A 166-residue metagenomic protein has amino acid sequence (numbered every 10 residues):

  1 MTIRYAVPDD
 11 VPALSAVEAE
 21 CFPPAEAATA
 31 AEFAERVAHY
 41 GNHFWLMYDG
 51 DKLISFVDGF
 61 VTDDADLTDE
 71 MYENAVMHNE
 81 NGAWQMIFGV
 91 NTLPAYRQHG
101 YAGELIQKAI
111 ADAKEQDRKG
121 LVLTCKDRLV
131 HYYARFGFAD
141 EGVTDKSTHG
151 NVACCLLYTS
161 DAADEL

Functional and structural regions predicted by a protein language model:
T2-L14: A short beta-loop-alpha structural element at the N-terminal edge of CoA-dependent acyl/N-acetyltransferase catalytic
P24-D49, D58-M77: Active-site rim helix/loop that mediates acceptor-substrate recognition in acyltransferases
S55-V90, R97, Q107, K146-C154: Conserved acyl-donor/pantetheine-binding loop and adjacent beta-alpha core of acyl/acetyltransferases and related
L93, K126: Residue-level recognition of the GNAT/N-acetyltransferase active site
Q98-I106, A113: Glycine-rich acyl-CoA binding loop
A113-C125: Conserved GNAT acetyl-CoA-binding A-motif
E115, D127-G150: Conserved active-site alpha-helix within GNAT-family acetyltransferase domains
Y158-L166: Conserved small/polar residues in nucleotide/adenosyl-binding loops
